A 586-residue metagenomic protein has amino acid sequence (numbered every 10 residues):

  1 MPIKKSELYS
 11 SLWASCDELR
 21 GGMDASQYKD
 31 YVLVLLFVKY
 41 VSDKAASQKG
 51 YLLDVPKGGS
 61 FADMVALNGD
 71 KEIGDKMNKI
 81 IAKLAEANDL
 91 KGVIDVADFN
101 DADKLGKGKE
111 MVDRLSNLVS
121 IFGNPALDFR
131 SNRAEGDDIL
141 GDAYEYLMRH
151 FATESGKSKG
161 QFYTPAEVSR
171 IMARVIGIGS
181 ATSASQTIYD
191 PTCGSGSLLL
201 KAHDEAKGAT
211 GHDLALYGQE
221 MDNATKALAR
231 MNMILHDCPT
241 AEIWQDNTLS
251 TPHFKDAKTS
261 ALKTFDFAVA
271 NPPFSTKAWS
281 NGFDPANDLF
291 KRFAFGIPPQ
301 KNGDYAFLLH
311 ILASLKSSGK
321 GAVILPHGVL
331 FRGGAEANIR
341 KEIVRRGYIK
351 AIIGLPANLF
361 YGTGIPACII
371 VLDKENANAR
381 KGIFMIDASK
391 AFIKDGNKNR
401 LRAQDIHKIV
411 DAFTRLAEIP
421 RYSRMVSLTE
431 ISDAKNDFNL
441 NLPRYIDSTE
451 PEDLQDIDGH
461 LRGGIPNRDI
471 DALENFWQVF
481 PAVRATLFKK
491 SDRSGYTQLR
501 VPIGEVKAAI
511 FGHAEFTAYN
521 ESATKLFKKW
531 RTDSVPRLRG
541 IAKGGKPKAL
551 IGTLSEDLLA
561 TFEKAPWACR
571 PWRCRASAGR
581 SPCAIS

Functional and structural regions predicted by a protein language model:
M1-S180, T248-H253, G354-A357, R380-K381 (+2 more regions): Non-catalytic, mostly N-terminal accessory regions of nucleic-acid modification and defense proteins
S11-A14, E18, Q27-F37, I243 (+1 more regions): Conserved Class I SAM-dependent methyltransferase catalytic core
F37, L235, F274, S317 (+11 more regions): Short, well-ordered loop/turn and helix-capping segments at boundaries between secondary-structure elements and domains
G108, R133, T192, G218-D222 (+10 more regions): Hydrophobic alpha-helical scaffolding
E154, Q161, A257-S260, L312-S314 (+1 more regions): Replace "in large, NTP-powered and nucleic-acid-processing enzymes" with "in large, NTP-powered factors and other
S158-A270, S275-G296, Y305-A306, L325-G328 (+3 more regions): Conserved S-adenosyl-L-methionine
A261-K277, L312, S491-E505, A509: DNA target-recognition domains and sequence-specific DNA-contacting regions of bacterial/archaeal
C368-R415: Conserved P-loop NTPase
